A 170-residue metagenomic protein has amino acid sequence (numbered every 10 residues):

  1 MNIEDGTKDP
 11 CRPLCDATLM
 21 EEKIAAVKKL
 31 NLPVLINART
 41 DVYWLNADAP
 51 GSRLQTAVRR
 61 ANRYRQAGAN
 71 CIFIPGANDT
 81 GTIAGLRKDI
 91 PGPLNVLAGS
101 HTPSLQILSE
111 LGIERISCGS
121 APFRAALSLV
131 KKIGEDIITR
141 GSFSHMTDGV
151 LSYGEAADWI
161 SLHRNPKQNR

Functional and structural regions predicted by a protein language model:
M1-C118, A125-K132, P166: Alpha/beta enzyme core
A121-R170: Extended, intrinsically disordered, low-complexity segments
